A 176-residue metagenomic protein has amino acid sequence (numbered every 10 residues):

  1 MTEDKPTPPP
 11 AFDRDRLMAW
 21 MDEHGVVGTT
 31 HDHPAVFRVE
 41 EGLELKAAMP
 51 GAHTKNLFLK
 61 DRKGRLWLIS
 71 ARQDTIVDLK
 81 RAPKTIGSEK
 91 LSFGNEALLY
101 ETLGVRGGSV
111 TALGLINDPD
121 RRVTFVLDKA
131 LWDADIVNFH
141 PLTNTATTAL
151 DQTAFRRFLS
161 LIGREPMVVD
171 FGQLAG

Functional and structural regions predicted by a protein language model:
M1-G176: Extended, low-hydrophobicity, polar/charged segments
